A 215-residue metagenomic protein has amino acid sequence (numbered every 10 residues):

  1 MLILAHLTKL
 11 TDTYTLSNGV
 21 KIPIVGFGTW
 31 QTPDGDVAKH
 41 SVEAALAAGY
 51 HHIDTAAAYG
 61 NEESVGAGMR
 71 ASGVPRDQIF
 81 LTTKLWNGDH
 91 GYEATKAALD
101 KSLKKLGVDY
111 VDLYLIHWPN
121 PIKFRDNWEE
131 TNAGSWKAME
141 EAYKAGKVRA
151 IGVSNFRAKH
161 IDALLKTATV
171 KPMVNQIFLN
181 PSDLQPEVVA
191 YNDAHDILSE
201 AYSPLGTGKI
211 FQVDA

Functional and structural regions predicted by a protein language model:
L2-I79, A138, L205-G208: N-terminal binding-site loop/beta-alpha segment at the start of enzyme catalytic domains that lines or forms
V25-D36, L85-Y92, K123-W128: Active-site mouth loops of central-metabolism enzymes
F27, I53, V65, L81 (+8 more regions): Conserved, mostly hydrophobic/aromatic
P33-L46, G91-L106, K159-I161, D183-L184: Short, acidic/polar
A71-Q78, L106-V108, Y143-K147, T167-K171: Short helix-capping segments at alpha-helix termini
R76-D89, Y110-P119, Q176-L179: A short, structured active-site edge motif that brings together acidic residues
T95-I116, E141-A145: CE4/NodB-like, metal-dependent polysaccharide N-deacetylase domain that modifies extracellular/periplasmic N-acetylated
P121-A215: Beta/alpha (TIM)-barrel catalytic core signal, keyed to glycine-rich beta->alpha loops juxtaposed to Asp/Glu that bind
